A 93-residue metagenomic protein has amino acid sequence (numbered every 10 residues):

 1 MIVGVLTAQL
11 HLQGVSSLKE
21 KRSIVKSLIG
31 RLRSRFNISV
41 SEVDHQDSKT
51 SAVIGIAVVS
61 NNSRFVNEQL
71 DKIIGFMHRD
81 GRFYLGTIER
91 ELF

Functional and structural regions predicted by a protein language model:
V3, S41-N62, E91: Short, charge-patterned binding micro-sites
G4-Q13, L18: Short glycine-/aliphatic-rich beta-strand segments at the starts of folded cytosolic domains
K21: C-terminal binding/interaction regions
V58-F93: C-terminal structural segments of small proteins and small subunits
